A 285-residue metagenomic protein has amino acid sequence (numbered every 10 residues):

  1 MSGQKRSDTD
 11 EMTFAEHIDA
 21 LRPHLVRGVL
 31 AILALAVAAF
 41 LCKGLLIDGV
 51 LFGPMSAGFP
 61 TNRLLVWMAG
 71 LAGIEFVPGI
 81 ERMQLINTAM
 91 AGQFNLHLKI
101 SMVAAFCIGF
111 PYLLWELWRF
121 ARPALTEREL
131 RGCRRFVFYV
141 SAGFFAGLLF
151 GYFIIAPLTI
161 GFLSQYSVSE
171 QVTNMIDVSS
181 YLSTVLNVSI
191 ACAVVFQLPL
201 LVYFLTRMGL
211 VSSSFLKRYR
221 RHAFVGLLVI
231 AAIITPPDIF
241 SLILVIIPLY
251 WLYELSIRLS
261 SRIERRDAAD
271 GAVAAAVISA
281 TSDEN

Functional and structural regions predicted by a protein language model:
M1-N285: Membrane topogenic/interface segments and analogous intrinsically disordered interaction regions
